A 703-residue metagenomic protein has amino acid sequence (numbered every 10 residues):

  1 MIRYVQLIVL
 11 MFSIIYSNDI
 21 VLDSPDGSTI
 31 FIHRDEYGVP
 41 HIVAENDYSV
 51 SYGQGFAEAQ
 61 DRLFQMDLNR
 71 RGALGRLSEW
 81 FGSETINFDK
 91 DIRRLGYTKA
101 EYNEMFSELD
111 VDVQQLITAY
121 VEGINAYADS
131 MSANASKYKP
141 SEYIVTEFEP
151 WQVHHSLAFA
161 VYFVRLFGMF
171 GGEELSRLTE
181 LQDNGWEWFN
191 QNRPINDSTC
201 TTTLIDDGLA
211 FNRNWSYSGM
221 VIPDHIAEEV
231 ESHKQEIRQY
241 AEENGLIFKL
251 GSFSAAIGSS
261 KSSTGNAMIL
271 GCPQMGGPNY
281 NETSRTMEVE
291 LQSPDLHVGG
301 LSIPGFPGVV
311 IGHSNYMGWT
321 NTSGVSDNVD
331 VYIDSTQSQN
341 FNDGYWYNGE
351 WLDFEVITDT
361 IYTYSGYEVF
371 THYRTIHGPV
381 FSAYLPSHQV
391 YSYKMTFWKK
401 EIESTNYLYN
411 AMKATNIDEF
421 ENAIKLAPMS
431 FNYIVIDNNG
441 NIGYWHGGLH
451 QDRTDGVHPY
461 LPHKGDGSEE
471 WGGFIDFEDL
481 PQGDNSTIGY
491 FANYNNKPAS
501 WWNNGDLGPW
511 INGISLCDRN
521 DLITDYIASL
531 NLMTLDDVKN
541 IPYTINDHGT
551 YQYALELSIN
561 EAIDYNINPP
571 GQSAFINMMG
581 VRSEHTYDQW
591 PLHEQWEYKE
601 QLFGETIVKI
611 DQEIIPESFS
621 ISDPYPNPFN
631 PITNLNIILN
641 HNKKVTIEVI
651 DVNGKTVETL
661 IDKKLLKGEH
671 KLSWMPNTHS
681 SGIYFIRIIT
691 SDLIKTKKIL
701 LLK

Functional and structural regions predicted by a protein language model:
Y4-S13: Sec-dependent N-terminal signal peptides
N18-M268, P273-G276, Y280, S293-L296 (+1 more regions): Substrate-recognition/specificity elements adjacent to catalytic centers across diverse enzyme folds
K99, S404-I434, N438-N439, G508-L555 (+1 more regions): Proteins synthesized as precursors that undergo proteolytic processing into mature forms
S293-L296, L301, N315, N321-H463: Glycine- and hydrophobic-rich flexible loops that cap the catalytic core of alpha/beta enzyme folds
V329, M429-L530, A574, M579-Q595 (+1 more regions): Hydrophobic alpha-helical segments
D611-Y625, F629-V649, K671-T678, T690: Glycine-centered coil/turn sites that cap beta-strands in beta-rich domains
I650-V657, Y684: Short, glycine-anchored, charge-dense loop/turn motifs used at functional sites
L672-S673, T678-K703: C-terminal tail/sorting-segment detector
